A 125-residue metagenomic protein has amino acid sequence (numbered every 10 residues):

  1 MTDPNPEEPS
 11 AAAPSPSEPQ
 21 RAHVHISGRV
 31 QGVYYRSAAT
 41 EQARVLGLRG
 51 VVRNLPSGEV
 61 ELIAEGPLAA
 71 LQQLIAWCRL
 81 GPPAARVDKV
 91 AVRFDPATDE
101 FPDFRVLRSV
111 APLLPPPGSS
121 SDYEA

Functional and structural regions predicted by a protein language model:
T2-A125: Intrinsically disordered, low-complexity, mixed-charge
